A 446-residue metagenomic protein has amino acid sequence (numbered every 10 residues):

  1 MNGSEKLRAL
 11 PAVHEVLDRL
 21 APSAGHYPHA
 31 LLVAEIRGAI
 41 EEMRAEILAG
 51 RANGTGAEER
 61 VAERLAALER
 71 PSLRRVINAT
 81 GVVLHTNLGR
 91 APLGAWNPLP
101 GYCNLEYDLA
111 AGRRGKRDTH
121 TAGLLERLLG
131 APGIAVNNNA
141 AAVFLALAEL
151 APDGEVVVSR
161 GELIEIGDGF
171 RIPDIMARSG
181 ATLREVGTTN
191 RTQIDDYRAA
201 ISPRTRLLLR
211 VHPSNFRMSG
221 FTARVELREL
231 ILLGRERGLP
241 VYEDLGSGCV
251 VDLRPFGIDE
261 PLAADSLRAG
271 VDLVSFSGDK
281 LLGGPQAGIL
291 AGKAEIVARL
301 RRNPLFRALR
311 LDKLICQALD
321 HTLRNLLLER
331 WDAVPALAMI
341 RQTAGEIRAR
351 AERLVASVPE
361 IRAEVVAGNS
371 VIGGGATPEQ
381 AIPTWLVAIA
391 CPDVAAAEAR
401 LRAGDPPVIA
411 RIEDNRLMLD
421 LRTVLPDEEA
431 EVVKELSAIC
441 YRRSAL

Functional and structural regions predicted by a protein language model:
M1-L68: Long amphipathic alpha-helical segments
L10-P11, I77-G81, L282-P285, I382 (+1 more regions): Short Gly/Ser/Thr- and Asp/Glu-enriched loop/turn motifs at secondary-structure junctions
G50-L93, N97: Long amphipathic N-terminal alpha/beta scaffold segment
R64-S72, P92-N137: Conserved N-terminal alpha-helix of the aminotransferase class I/II PLP-enzyme fold
G112-N325, V355-V358, E435: Conserved PLP-enzyme active-site core in the AAT-like
V158, I315-C316, D320-G373: Conserved PLP-dependent catalytic core of the aminotransferase class-I/II
R348-D427, E431-V432: Conserved C-terminal alpha-helix-loop-beta "cap" of PLP-dependent enzymes that closes/shapes the active-site mouth
S437-L446: Short, basic, low-complexity termini and linkers enriched in Ser/Thr/Gly/Pro that act as targeting/leader peptides
